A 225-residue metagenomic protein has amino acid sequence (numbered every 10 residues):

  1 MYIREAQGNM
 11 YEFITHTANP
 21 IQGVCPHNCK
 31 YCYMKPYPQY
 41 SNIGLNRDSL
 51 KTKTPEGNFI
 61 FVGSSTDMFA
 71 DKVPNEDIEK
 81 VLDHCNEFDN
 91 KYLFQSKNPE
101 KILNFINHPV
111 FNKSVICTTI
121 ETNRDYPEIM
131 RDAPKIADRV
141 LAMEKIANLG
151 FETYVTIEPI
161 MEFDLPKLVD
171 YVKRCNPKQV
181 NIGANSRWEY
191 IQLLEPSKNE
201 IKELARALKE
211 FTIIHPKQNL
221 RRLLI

Functional and structural regions predicted by a protein language model:
M1-F61, D67: N-terminal [4Fe-4S]-dependent radical SAM core
Q22, I120, Q218: Residues at the C-termini of beta-strands that transition into short coil/loop
L45-L208: Conserved AdoMet/S-adenosylmethionine-binding subsite of the radical SAM
N199-I225: C-terminal accessory extensions appended to soluble enzyme cores
